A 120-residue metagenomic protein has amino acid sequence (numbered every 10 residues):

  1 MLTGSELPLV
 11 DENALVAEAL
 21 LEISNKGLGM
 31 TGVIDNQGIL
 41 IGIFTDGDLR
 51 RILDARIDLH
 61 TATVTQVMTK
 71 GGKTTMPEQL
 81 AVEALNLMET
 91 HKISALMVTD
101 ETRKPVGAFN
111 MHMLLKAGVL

Functional and structural regions predicted by a protein language model:
M1-E6, L40-S94, E101-L120: Tandem CBS (Bateman) regulatory domains
M1-G38: Oxyanion-binding "anion nests"
L28-G29, I93-A95: Short loop/turn microsegments at loop-to-beta-strand junctions
